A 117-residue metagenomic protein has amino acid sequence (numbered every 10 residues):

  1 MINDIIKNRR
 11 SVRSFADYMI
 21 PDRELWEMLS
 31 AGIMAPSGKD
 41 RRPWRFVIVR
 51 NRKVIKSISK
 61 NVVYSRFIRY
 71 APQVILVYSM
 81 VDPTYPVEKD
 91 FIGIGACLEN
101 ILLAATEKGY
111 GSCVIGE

Functional and structural regions predicted by a protein language model:
M1-Q73: N-terminal amphipathic, basic helical "cap/leader" segment at the start of enzyme domains
S11-V12, V81-T84: A short, flexible beta-alpha/helix-coil linker loop
Y18, Y78, G116: Conserved residues at the C-terminal ends of beta-strands
G32, I75, P83-E117: Small-aliphatic-rich amphipathic alpha-helix that forms the alpha element of a beta-alpha
V49-N51, Y78-V81: Histidine- and/or cysteine-centered catalytic micro-motif in compact active-site loops
